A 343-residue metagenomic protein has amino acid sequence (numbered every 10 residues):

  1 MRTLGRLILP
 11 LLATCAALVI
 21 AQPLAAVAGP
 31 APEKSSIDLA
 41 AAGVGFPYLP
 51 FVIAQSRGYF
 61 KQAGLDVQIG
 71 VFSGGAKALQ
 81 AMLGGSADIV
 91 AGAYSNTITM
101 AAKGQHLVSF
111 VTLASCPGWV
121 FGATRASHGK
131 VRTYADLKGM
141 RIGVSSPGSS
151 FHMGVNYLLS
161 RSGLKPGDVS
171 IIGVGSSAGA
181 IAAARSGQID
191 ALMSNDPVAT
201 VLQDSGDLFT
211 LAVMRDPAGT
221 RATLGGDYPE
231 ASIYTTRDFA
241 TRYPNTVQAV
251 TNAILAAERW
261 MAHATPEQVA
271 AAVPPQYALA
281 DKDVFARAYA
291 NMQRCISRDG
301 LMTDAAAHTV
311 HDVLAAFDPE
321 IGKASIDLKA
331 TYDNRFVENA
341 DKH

Functional and structural regions predicted by a protein language model:
M1-S35, K342-H343: Short, low-complexity disordered leader/linker segments with a strong preference for bacterial N-terminal type II
G29-S176, S186-D196, D207, L211-M214: Short, glycine-/small- and polar/acidic-enriched structural segments that line small-molecule recognition paths
A54, Y94, M153, I233-Y234 (+2 more regions): A generic alpha-helix surface/boundary motif
Q62, G129, R215-G226, R294-T303: Short, solvent-exposed loop/beta-turn-alpha elements that line the ligand-binding surface or hinge of extracytoplasmic
S86-A91, R185-D190, M292-A306, E338-H343: Short amphipathic alpha-helical segments at helix boundaries and their inter-helical linkers
G179-A182, S186-P275: Pocket-lining segment of extracytoplasmic ligand-binding domains
A240-I321: Secondary-structure end/capping motifs
H311-H343: Conserved C-terminal helix/tail region of periplasmic/extracytoplasmic solute-binding proteins
